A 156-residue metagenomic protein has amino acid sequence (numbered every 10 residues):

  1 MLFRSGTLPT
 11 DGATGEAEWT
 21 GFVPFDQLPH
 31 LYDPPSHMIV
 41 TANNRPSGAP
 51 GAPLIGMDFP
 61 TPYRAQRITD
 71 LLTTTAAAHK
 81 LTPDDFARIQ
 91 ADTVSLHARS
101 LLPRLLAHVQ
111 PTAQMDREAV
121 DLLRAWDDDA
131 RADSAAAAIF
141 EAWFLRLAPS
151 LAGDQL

Functional and structural regions predicted by a protein language model:
M1-L156: Long, compositionally biased non-active-site segments enriched in small/hydrophobic residues and glycine
